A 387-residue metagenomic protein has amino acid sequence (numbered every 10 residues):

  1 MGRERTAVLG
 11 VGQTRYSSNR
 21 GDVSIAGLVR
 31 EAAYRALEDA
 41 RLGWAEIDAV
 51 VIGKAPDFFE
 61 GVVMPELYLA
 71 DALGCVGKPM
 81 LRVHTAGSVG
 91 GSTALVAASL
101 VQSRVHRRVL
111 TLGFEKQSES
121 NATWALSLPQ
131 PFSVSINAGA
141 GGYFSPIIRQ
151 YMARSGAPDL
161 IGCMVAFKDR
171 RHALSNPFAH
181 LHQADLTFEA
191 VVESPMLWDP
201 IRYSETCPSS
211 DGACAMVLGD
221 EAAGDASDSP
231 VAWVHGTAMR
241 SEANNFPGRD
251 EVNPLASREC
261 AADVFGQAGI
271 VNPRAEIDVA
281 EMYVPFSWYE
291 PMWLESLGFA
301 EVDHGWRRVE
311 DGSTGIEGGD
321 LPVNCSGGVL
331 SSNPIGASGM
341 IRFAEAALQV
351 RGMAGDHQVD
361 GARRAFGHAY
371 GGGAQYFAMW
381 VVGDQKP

Functional and structural regions predicted by a protein language model:
M1-A26, C163-V165, P195-D263, E310-S326 (+4 more regions): Condensing-enzyme catalytic core mediating Claisen C-C bond formation in acyl metabolism
M1-S88, V96, Y151-D159, L181-T187 (+4 more regions): Conserved active-site "lid/cap" helical segment
G2-E4, S17, P56-L112, K116-F144 (+4 more regions): Conserved catalytic cysteine-centered active-site region of acyl-thioester-dependent Claisen-condensing enzymes
W44-K54, P79-T85, V109-G113, L160-F167 (+5 more regions): Beta-strand segments within the central parallel beta-sheet cores of soluble alpha/beta enzyme folds
D57-P65, F246-D250, V284-R307, G336 (+1 more regions): Short glycine/threonine-rich loop-to-helix capping motif typified by GTGT followed within a few residues by an Asp-Pro
T85-E115, G141-N176, M216-A222, N333-A354: Active-site-proximal alpha-helical scaffold in enzymes
G113-N121, A125, A166, R170-H180 (+3 more regions): Acyl-CoA/ACP chain-elongation machinery
E290-R351: C-terminal hydrophobic structural anchor segments that stabilize assembly/packing rather than catalytic chemistry
